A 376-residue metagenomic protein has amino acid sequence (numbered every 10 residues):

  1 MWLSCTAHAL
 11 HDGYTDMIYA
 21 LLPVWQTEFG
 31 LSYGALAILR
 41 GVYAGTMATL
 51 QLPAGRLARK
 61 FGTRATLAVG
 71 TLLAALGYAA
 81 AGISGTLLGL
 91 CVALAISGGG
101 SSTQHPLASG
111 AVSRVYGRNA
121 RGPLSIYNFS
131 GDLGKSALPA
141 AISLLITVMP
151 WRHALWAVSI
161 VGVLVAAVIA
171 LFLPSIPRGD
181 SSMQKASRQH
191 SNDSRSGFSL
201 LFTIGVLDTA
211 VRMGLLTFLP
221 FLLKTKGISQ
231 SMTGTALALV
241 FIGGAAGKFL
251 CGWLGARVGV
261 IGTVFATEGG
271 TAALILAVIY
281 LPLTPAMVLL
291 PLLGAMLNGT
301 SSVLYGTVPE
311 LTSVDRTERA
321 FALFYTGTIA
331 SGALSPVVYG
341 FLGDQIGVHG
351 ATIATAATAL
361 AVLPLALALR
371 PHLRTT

Functional and structural regions predicted by a protein language model:
D16, A44-L52, S136, F241-F249 (+1 more regions): Residue-level signature of mid-helix packing/kink "hotspots" within the transmembrane helices of 12-pass Major
I18-Y19, S196-K248: Extracytoplasmic gate region of multi-pass secondary transporters
W25-Q26, L57-A58, L144-M149, L223-K224 (+2 more regions): Interfacial helix-cap and linker-helix signal at transmembrane-aqueous boundaries of multi-pass secondary transporters
L50-G62, G247-G259, G343-D344: Helix-to-loop junctions at the C-terminal end of transmembrane segments in multipass secondary transporters
A65-A79, G262-L276: Structural signature of the two symmetry-related core transmembrane helices
A93-G131: Cytoplasmic helix-loop-helix junction between adjacent transmembrane helices in 12-TM secondary transporters
Y127-S175: Helix-loop-helix hairpin linking two adjacent transmembrane segments in secondary transporters
K135, P309-V348: A late C-terminal transmembrane helix in Major Facilitator Superfamily
